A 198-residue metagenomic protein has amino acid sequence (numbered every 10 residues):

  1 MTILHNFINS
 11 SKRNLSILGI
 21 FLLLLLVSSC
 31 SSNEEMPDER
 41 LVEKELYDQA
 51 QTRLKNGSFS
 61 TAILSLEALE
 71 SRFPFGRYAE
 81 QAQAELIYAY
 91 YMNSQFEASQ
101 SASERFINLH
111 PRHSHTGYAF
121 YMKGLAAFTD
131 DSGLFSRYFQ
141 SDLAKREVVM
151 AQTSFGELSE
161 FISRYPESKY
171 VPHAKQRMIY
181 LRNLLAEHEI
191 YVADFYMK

Functional and structural regions predicted by a protein language model:
T2-F7, L26-K198: Acidic, polar-rich low-complexity tracts and alpha-helical solenoid repeat scaffolds
T2-G19: Bacterial N-terminal signal peptides that target proteins for export
L18-V27: Bacterial N-terminal signal peptides
